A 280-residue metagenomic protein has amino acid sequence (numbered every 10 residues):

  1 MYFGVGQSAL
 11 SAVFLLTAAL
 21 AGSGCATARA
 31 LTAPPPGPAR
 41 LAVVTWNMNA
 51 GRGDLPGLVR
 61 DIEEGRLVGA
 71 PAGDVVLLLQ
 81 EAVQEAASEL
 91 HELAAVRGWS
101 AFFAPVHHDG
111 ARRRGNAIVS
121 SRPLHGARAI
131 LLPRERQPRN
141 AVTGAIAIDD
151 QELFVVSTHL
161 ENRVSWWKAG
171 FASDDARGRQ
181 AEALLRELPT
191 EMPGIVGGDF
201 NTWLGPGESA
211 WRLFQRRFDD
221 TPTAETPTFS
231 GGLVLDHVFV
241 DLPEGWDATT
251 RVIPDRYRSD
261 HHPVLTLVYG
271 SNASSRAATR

Functional and structural regions predicted by a protein language model:
Y2, F14, L20-V96, H108-R113 (+1 more regions): N-terminal, active-site-proximal structural segment of metallo-dependent hydrolase catalytic domains
Q7-L16: Sec-dependent N-terminal signal peptides
A26-A33, A129, E187-I195, N201-R280: Metal-dependent phosphoester-hydrolase catalytic domains
R40-M48, I62-L90, V119, G144 (+5 more regions): Active-site beta-strand/loop signature of hydrolases that rely on acidic residues for catalysis
G51-G53, Q84-A87, D109-A111, R163-W166 (+3 more regions): Active-site environment of divalent metal-dependent phosphoester hydrolases
D54-L58, E85, R136-P138, S173-A183 (+1 more regions): Soluble or luminal CAZymes and related metallo-dependent hydrolases
L78-E161, W246-A248, V252-R256: Structured beta-strand-rich core segments of catalytic domains in phosphoester-bond hydrolases
H159-L184, T202-R216: Active-site-proximal segments of metal-dependent phosphoesterases and phosphodiesterases across multiple
